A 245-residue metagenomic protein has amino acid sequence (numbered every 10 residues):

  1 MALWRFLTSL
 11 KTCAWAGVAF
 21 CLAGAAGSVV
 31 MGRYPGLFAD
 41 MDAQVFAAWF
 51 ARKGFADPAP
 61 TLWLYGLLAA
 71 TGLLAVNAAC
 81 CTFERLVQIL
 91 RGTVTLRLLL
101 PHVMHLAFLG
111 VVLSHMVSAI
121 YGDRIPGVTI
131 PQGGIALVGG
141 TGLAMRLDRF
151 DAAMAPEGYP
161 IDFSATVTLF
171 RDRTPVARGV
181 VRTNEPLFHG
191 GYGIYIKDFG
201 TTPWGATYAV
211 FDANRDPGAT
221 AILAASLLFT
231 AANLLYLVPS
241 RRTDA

Functional and structural regions predicted by a protein language model:
M1-A245: Solvent-exposed, non-transmembrane regions of integral membrane proteins
